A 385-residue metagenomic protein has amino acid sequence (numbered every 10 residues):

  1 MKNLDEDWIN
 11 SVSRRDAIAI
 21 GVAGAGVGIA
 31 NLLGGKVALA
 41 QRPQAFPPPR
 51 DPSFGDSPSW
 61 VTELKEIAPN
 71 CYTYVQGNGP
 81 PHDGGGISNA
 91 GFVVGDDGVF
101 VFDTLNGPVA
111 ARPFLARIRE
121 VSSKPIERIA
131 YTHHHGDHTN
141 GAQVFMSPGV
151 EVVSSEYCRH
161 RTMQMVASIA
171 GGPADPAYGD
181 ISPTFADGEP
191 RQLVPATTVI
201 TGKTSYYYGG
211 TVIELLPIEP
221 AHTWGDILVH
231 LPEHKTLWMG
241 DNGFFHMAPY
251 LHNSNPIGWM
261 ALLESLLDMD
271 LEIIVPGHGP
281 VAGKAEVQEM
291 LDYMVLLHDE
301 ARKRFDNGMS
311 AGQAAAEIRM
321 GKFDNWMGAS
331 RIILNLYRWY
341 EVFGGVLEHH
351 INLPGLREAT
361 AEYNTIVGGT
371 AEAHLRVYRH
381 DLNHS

Functional and structural regions predicted by a protein language model:
M1-V12, L39: N-terminal secretory signal peptides
S13-L33: N-terminal export leaders
L32-Y74: C-terminal segment of N-terminal export signals and the immediately downstream linker at the start of the mature
E66-R117, I227-M239: Conserved beta-strand hairpin/beta-sheet module of binuclear metal-dependent hydrolase folds, prominently
N70, V93, D103, H133 (+9 more regions): Divalent metal-coordination and catalytic microenvironments
G98-F100, N106-P108, S205, V212-K303: Metallo-beta-lactamase
A116-S205, W224: Active-site HxH/HxHxD metal-binding segment of metal-dependent hydrolases
S310-R319: Short, well-structured alpha-helical segments that form the helix of a local strand-helix-strand
